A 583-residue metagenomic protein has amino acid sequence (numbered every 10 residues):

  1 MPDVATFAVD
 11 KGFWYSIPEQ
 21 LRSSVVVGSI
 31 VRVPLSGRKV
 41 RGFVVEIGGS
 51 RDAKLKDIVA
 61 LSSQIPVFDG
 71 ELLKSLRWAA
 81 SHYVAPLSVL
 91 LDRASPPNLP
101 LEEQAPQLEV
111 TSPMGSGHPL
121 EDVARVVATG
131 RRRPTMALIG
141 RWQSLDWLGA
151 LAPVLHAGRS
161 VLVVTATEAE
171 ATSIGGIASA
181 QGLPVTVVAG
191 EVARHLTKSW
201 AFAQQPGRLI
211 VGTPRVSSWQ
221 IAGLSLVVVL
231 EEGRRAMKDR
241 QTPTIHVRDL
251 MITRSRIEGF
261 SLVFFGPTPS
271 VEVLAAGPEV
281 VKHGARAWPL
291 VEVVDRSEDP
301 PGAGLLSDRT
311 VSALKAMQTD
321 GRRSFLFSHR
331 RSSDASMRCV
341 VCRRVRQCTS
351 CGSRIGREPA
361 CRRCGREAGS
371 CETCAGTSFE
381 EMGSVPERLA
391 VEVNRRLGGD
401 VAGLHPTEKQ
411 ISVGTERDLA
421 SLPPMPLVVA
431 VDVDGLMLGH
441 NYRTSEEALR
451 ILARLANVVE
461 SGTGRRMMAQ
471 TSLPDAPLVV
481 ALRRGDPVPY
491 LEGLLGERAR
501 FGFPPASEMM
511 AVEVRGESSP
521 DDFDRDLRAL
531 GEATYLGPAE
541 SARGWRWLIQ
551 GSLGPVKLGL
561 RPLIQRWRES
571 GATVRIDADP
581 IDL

Functional and structural regions predicted by a protein language model:
M1, V291-V294, E372, V429 (+1 more regions): Active-site-flanking beta-strand signature of metal-NTP-handling nucleotidyl enzymes and homologous cyclase-like
M1-P289, E298-D299, K315-T319, S324-R330 (+8 more regions): Accessory, non-ATPase domains that flank or precede helicase/AAA+ motor cores in DNA-metabolism machines
V27-I30, P269, D308, S312-R322 (+2 more regions): C-terminal helicase module of SF1/SF2 nucleic-acid helicases/translocases
A169-L183, R338-S350, R388-V391, R395-D400: Conserved helicase motor "Helicase C" RecA-like lobe of SF1/SF2 P-loop NTPases
Q181-A193, T349-S350, L397-P406, T534-Y535: Conserved RecA-like helicase motor-core motifs
T244-R248, P386, A390, S445-L449: Amphipathic alpha-helical segments in well-structured domains
V291-V311, K315: C-terminal boundary of histidine-terminating zinc-finger modules
T310, K315-E392: Cys/His-rich short segments
